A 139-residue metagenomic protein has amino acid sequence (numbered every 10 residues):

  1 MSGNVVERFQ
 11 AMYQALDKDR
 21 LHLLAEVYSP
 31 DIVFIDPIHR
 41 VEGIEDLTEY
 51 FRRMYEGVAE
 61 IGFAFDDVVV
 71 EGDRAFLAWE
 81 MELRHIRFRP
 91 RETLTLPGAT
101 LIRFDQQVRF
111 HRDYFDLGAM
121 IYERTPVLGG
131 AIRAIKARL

Functional and structural regions predicted by a protein language model:
M1-E26, I135-L139: Short, low-complexity N-terminal intrinsically disordered segments enriched in polar/charged residues
G3-V6, L21-A25, S29-G72: A solvent-exposed, acidic/Ser-Thr-rich amphipathic alpha-helical stretch
F9, Y28, F51, W79-M81 (+1 more regions): Hydrophobic alpha-helical core bundles mediating ligand binding, dimerization, or RNAP-core interactions
A11, F34-P37, R89: A general structural-boundary detector
E56-G62, V69-L139: A beta-strand edge to alpha-helix "cap/lid" segment located at domain peripheries
